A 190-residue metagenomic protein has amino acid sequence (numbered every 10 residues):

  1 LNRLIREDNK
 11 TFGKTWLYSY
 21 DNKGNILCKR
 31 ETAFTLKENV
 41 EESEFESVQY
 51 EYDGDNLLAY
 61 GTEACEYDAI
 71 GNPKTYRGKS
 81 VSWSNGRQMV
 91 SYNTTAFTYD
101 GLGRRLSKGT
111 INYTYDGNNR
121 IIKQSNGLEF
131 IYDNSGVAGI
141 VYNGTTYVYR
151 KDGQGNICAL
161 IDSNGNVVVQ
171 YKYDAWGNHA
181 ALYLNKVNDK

Functional and structural regions predicted by a protein language model:
L1, C65-Q88: Extracellular repeat-rich scaffold modules on cell surfaces
L1-C28, T32, S84-K108: Repeat-solenoid scaffold signature
R3, K23-N25, I70-N72, Q88 (+5 more regions): Generic structural signal for coil-to-beta-strand starts
L4-D8, I26-K29, S43, Y60-G61 (+7 more regions): Beta-strand-dense domains in secreted/periplasmic systems and polymorphic toxin scaffolds
Y18, V48-Y50, A64-C65, V81 (+6 more regions): A residue-level detector for well-ordered beta-strand positions
D21, Y52, D68, W83-G86 (+5 more regions): Short, acidic, Ser/Thr-enriched surface-loop or helix-capping motifs
F34-E51, G144-K190: A motif-centric feature for acidic-aromatic and gly/ser/thr-rich catalytic loops and repeats
D53-L58: Extracellular, surface-exposed repeat architectures
